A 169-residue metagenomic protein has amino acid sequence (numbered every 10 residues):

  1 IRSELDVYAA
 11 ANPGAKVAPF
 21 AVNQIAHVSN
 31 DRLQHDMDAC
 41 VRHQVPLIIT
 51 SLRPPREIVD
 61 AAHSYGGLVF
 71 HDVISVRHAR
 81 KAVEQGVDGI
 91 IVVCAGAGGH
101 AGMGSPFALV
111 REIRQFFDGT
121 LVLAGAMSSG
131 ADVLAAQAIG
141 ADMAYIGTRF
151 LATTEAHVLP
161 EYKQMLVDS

Functional and structural regions predicted by a protein language model:
I1-T120: Active-site entrance/lid segments in N-terminal catalytic domains of soluble metabolic enzymes
M103-V122, S128-S169: Conserved active-site-proximal phosphate/metal-binding subdomains
